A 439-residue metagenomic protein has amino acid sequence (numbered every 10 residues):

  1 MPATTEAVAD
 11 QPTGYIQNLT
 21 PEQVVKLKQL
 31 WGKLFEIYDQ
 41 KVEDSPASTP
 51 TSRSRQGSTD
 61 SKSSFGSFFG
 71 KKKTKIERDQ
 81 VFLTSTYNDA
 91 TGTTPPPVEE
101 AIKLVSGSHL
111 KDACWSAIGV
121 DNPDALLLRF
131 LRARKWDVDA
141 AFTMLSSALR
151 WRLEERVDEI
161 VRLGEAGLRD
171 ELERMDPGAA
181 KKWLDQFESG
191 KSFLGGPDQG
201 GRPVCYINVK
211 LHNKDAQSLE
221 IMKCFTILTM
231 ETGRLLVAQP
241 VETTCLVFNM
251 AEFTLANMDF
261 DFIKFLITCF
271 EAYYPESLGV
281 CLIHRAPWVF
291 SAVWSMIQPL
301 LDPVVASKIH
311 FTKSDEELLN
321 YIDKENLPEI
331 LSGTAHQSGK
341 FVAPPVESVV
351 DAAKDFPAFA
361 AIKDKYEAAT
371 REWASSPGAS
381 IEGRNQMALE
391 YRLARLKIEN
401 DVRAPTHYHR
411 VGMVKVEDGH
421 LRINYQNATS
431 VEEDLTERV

Functional and structural regions predicted by a protein language model:
M1-V439: Basic, amphipathic alpha-helical/coil surface patches used to engage anionic, phosphate-bearing ligands and membranes
